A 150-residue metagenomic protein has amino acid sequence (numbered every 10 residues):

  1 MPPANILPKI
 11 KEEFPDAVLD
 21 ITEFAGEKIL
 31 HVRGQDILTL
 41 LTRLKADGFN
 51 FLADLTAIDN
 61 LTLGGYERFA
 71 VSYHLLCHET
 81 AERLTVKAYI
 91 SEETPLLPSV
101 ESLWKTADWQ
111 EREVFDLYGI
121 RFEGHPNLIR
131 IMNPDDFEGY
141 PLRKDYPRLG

Functional and structural regions predicted by a protein language model:
M1-G150: Terminal low-complexity/charged segments
